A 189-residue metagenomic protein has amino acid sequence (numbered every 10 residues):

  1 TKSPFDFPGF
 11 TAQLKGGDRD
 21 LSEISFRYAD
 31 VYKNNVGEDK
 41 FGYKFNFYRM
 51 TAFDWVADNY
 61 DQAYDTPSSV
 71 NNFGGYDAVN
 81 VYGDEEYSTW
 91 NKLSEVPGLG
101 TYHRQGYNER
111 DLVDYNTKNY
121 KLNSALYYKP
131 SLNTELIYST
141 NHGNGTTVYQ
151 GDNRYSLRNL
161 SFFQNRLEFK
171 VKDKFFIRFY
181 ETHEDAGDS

Functional and structural regions predicted by a protein language model:
T1-P67, K118-Y120: Outer-membrane beta-barrel translocator/receptor signature
V70-S189: Outer-membrane beta-barrel domain signature, strongest for Gram-negative TonB-dependent receptors and also present
